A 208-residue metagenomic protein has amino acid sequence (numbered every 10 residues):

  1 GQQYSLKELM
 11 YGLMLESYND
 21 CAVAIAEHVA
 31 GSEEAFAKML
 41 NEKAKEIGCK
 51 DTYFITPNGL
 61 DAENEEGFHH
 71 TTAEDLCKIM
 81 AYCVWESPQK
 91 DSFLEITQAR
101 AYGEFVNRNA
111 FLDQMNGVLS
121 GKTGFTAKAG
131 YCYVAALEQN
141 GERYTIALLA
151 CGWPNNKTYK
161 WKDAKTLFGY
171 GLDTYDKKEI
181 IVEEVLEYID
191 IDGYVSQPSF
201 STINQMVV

Functional and structural regions predicted by a protein language model:
G1, K7-G12, A22-G31, L60-F68 (+2 more regions): Second-shell loop/turn segments in exported
G1-L6, E16-N19, F36, K50 (+3 more regions): Extracytoplasmic/periplasmic mature domains of Sec-exported, cell-envelope-associated bacterial proteins
G1-V23, A73, V106-S120: Conserved catalytic neighborhood of penicillin-recognizing serine enzymes
Y4-G12, M39-G48, G103, Y131-A136: Short, functional N-terminal and low-complexity linear motifs
Y4-Y11, V23, E27, E34 (+6 more regions): Solvent-exposed, polar/charged alpha-helical surfaces in well-ordered, non-transmembrane soluble domains, broadly
Y18, A24, E34-A35, G141 (+1 more regions): Alpha-helix boundary/interfacial micro-motifs
E27-A81, W85: Mid-domain, small-residue-enriched loop/turn segments at the edges of structured enzyme/sensor domains
C49-K50, G67-V208: Domain-terminus/edge residues, biased toward the C-terminal soluble/receptor-binding domains of extracytoplasmic
